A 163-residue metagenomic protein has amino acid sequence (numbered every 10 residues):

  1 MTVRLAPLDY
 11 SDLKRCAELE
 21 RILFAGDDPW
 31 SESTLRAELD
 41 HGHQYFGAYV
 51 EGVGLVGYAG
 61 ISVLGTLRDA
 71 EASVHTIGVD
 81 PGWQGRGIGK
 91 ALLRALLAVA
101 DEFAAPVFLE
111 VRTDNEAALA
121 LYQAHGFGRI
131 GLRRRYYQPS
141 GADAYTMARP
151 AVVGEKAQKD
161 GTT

Functional and structural regions predicted by a protein language model:
T2-L5: Extreme N-terminal starter segment of soluble prokaryotic enzymes
P7-Q84, K90-D101, P150-K156, G161-T162: Acetyl-CoA-dependent GNAT
E38, D101, A117-A118, S140: Short secondary-structure boundary/hinge segments and terminal tails
L67-A70, N115, Y137-D143: Short acidic/glycine-enriched loop/turn segments that link adjacent beta-strands
T76, D80-R94, R112-A120, A124-H125 (+1 more regions): Conserved glycine-rich acetyl-CoA-binding loop
A100-E110: Conserved GNAT acetyl-CoA-binding A-motif
F108-E110, G128-Y145: Conserved catalytic-core motifs of GNAT/GCN5-like acyltransferases
